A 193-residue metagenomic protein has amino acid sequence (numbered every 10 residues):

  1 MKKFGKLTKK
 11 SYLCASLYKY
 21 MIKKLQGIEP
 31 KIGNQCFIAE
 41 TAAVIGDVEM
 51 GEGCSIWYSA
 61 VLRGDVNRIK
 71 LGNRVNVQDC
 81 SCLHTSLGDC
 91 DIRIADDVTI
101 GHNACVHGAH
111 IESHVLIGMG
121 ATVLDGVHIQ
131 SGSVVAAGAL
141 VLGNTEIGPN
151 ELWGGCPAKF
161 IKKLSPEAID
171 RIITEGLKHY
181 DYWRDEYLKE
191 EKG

Functional and structural regions predicted by a protein language model:
K6, Y12-L17: Short, positively charged and aromatic/hydrophobic N-terminal segments
Y18-G53, V61, K189-G193: Extended, small-residue-rich solenoid/repeat segments and analogous flexible loops that form exposed scaffolds
Y20-E29, D65-N73, D79-C82, S86 (+2 more regions): Glycine-rich hexapeptide-repeat left-handed beta-helix
W57: Small cofactor-carrier domains centered on a conserved lysine used for covalent cofactor attachment
T99: Short proline/glycine- and basic residue-enriched helix-capping loop/turn segments at helix->loop/beta transitions
